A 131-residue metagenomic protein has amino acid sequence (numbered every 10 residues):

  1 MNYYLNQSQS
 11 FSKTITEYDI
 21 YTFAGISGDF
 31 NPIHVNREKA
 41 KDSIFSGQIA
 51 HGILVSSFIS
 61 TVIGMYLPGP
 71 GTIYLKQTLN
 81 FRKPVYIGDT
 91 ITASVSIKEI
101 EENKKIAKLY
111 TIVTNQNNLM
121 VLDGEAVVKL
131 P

Functional and structural regions predicted by a protein language model:
M1-S8, V85-P131: HotDog/MaoC-like acyl-thioester-processing domains
M1-T72: Hot-dog-fold acyl-thioester-processing enzymes
Q9-I15, L79, A126-V128: Generic detection of short hydrophobic beta-strand segments and adjacent strand-loop junctions
R37, S43, Q48, L79 (+2 more regions): Hydrophobic alpha-helical context, especially transmembrane and signal-peptide helices
M65-A93: Mid-chain, well-packed structural core segment of small domains
